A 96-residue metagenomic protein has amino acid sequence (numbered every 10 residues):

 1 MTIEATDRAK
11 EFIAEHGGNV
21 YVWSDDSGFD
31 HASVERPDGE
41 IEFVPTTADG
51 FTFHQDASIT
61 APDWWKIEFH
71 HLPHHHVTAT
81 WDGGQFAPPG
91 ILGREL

Functional and structural regions predicted by a protein language model:
M1-L96: Domain-level signature for proteins that mediate thiol-based redox and metal-cofactor handling
